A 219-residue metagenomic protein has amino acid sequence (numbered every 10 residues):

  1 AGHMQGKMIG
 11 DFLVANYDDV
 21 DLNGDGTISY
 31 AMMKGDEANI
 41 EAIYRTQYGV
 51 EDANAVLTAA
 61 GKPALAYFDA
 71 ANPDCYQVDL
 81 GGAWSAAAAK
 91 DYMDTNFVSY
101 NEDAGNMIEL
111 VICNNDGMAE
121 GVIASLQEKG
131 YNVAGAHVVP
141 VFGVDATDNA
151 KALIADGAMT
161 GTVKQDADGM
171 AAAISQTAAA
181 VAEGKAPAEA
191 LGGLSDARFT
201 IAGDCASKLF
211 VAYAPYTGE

Functional and structural regions predicted by a protein language model:
A1-E219: A residue-level marker of the well-folded mature domains of exported/periplasmic proteins
